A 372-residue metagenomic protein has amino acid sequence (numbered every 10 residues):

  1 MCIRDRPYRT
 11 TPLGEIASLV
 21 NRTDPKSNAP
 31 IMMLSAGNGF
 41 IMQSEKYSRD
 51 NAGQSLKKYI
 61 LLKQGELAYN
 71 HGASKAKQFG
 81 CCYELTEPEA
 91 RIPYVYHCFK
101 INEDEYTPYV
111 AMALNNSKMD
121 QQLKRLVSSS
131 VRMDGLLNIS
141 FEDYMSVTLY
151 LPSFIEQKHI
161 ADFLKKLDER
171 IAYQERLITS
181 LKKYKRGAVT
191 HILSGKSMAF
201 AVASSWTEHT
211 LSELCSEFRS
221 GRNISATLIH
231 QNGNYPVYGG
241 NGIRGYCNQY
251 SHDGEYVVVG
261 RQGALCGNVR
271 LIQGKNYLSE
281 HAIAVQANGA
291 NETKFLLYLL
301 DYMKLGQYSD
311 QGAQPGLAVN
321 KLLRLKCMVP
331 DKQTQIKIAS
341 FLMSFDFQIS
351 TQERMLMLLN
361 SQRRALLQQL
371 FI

Functional and structural regions predicted by a protein language model:
R4-D24, S146, F200-R222, T227-V237: Non-catalytic DNA-recognition/assembly elements of restriction-modification systems
R4-T11, E15, L151-T207, K326-I372: Amphipathic alpha-helical coiled-coil/heptad-repeat segments
K26-S48, L67-N70, S74-P93, P108-M112 (+5 more regions): Short, ligand-facing micro-motifs at secondary-structure edges
Y47-L56: Short alpha-helix capping/helix-loop boundary micro-motifs
L62, L67-A68, L342: Generic structural signal for buried aliphatic residues
A90-V95, S129-I155, Y277-H281, A313-Q333: A short glycine-rich beta-alpha junction/loop motif
I101-Y106, N288-N291: Ligand-binding loop in jelly-roll beta-barrel domains
